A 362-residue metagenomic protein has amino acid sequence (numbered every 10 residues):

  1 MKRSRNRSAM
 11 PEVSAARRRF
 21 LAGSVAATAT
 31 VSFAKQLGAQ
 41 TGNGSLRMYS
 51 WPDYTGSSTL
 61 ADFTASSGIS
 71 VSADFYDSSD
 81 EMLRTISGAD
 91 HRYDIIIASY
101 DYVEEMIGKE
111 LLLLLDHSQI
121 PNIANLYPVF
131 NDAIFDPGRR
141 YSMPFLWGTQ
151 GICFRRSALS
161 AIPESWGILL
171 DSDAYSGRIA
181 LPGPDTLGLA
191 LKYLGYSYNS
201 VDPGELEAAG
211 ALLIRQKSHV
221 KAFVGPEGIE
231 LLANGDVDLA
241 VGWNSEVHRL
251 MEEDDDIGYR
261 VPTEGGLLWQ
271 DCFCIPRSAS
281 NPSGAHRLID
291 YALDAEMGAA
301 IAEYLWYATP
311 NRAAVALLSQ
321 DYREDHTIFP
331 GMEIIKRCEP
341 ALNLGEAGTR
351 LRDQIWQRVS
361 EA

Functional and structural regions predicted by a protein language model:
M1-A16: N-terminal secretory signal peptides
V13-A22, T28-G44: N-terminal twin-arginine translocation
A39-E105: Early extracytoplasmic/lumenal segment of secretory-pathway proteins
I97-H219, V224-A233: Extracytoplasmic ligand-binding site segments that recognize negatively charged/polar headgroups
Y102-I107, A233, L239-D256: A ligand-binding cleft/hinge motif common to bilobed small-molecule-binding domains
G148, L206-R215, M251-R277: Periplasmic-binding protein-like
G151-A158, Y193-G195, W269-G284, I289 (+1 more regions): A bilobed periplasmic-binding-protein/Venus flytrap-type ligand-binding module shared by bacterial periplasmic
P276-K336: Mature extracytoplasmic/periplasmic domains
